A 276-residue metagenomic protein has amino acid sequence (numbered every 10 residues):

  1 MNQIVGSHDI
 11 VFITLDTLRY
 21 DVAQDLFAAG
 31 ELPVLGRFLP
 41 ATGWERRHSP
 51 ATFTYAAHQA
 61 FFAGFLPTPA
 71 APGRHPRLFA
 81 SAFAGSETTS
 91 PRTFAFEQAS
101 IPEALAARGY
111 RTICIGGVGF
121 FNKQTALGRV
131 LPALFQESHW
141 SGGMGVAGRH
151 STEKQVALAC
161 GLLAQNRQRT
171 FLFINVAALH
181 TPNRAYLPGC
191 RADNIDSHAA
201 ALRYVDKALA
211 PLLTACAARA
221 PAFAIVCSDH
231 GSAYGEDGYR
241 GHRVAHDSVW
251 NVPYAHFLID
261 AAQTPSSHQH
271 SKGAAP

Functional and structural regions predicted by a protein language model:
M1-P276: Catalytic domains that recognize anionic headgroups
